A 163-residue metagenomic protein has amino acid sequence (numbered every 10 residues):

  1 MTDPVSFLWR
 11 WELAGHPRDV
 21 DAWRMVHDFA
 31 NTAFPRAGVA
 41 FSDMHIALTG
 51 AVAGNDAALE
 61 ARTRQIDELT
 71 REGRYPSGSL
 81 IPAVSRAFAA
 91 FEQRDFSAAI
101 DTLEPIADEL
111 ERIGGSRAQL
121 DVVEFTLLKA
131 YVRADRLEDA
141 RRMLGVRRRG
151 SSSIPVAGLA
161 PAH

Functional and structural regions predicted by a protein language model:
M1-H163: Helix-coil-helix junctions within alpha-helical repeat/solenoid scaffolds
